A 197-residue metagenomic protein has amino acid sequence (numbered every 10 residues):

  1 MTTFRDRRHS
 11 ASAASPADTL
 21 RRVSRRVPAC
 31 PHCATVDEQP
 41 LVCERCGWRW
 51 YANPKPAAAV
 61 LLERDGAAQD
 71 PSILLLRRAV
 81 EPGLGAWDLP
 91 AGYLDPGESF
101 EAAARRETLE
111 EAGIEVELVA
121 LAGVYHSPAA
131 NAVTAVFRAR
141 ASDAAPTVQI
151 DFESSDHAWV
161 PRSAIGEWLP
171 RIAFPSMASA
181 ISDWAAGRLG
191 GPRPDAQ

Functional and structural regions predicted by a protein language model:
T2-S24, D151-Q197: Nudix hydrolase/Nudix homology domain
S10, E44-A86: Short microdomains enriched in Cys/His and/or Lys/Arg
P16, L20-A59: Acidic, metal-coordinating catalytic segment for phosphate/diphosphate chemistry, firing primarily on the Nudix
P28, P56-A58, P71, V133-A135 (+1 more regions): Change "...and in nucleic-acid phosphodiester-cleaving endonucleases..." to "...and in nucleic-acid processing enzymes
A29, L61, L75, V136-R138 (+1 more regions): Conserved hydrophobic/aromatic beta-strand scaffold that supports enzyme active sites
N53, Y125-T147, E153, A158-A164 (+1 more regions): Active-site-adjacent beta-strand/loop module that shapes the phosphate/pyrophosphate-binding cleft
A68-E110: Conserved Nudix-box catalytic region and its N-terminal flanking loop in Nudix hydrolases and closely related
I114-G123: A short coil-to-beta-strand element that immediately follows conserved catalytic motifs
